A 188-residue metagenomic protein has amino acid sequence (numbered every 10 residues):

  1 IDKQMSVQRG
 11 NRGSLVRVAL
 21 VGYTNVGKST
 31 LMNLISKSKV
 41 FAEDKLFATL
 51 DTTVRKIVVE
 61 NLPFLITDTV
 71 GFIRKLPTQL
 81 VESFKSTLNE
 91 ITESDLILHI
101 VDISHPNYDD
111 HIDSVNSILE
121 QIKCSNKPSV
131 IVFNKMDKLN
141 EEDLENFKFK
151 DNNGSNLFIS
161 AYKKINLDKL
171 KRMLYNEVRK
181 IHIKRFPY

Functional and structural regions predicted by a protein language model:
I1-K37, P106, S117-Y188: C-terminal-of-GTPase-core extension/linker across diverse P-loop GTPases
I1-V81, L88-T92: Conserved G1/Walker A P-loop phosphate-binding module
L62-L65, D95-L96, K127-S129: Loop/turn-to-beta-strand initiation segments
T69, I103, K135: Walker B catalytic acidic pair
L80-H105, Q121-C124, S160: Inter-motif core of Ras-like GTPase G domains
V81-F84, L88-I91, D109-D113, N126 (+1 more regions): Amphipathic alpha-helical transducer elements in NTP-driven molecular machines
